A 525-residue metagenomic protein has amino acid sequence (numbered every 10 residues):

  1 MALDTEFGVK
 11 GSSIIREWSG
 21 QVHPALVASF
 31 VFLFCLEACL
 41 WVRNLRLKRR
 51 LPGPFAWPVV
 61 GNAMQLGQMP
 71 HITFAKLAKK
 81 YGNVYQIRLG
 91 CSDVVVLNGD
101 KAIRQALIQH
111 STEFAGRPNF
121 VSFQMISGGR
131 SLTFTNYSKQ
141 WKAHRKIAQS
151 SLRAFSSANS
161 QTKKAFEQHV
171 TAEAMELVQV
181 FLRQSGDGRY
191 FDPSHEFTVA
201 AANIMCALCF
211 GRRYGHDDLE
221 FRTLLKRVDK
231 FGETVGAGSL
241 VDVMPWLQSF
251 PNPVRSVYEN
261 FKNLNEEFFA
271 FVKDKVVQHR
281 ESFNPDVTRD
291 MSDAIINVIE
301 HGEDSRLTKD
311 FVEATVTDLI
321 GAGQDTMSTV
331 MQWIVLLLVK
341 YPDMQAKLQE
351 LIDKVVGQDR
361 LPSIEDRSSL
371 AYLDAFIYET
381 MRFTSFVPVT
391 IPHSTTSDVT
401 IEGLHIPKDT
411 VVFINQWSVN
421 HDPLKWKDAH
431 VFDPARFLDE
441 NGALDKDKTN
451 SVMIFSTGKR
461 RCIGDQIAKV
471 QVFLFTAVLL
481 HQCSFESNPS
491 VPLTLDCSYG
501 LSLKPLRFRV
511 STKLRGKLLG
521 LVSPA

Functional and structural regions predicted by a protein language model:
A2-L33, R88-V95, S157-A172, L182-A207 (+9 more regions): Cytochrome P450
L47-Q65, I72-H169, P193, F197-A207 (+2 more regions): Cytochrome P450 substrate-recognition site 1
A63-G82, E267-A270, D274, Q278 (+3 more regions): Conserved cytochrome P450 K-helix E-x-x-R motif and the immediately C-terminal K′/meander segment
F191, A201, M205, F210 (+8 more regions): Central I-helix of cytochrome P450 enzymes
E233-T234, S239-V241, F261-M331, D359 (+2 more regions): Conserved cytochrome P450 catalytic core segment spanning the I/J/K helices
P342-M344, Q466-L503, V510: Cytochrome P450 heme-binding "Cys pocket" and the immediately downstream C-terminal segment
E402, D439-V472, D496-S498: Cytochrome P450 heme-thiolate "Cys pocket" and heme-binding signature region
I414-A443: Conserved cytochrome P450 K-helix/beta-meander segment immediately N-terminal to the heme-binding cysteine loop
